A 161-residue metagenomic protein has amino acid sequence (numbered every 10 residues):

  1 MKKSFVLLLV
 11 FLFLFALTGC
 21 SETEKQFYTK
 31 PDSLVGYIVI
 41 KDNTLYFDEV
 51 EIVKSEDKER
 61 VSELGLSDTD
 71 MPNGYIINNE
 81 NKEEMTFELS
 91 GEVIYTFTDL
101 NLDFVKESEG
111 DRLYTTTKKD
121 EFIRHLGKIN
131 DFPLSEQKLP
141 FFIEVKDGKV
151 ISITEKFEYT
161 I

Functional and structural regions predicted by a protein language model:
M1-S4: Positively charged n-region of N-terminal signal peptides that target proteins for export
V10-F11: Short, linear, compositionally biased motifs with a strong N-terminal bias
A16-G19: C-terminal motif of bacterial Sec signal peptides marking the signal peptidase cleavage site
E22-I161: Solvent-exposed hydroxyl-ligand-binding patches built from regularly spaced Ser/Thr and small hydrophobics
